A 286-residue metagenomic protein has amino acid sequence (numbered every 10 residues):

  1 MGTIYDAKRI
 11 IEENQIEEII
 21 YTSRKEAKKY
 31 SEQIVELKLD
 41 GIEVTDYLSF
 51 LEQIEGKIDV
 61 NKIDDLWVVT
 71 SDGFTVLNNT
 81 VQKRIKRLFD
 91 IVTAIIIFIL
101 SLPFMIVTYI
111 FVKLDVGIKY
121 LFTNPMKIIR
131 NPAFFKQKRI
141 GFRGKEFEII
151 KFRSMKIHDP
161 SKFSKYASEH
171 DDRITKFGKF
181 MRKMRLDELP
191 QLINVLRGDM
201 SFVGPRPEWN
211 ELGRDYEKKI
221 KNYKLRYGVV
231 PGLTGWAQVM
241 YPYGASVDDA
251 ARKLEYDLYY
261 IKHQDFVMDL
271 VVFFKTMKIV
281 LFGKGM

Functional and structural regions predicted by a protein language model:
M1-I106, I110-I118: N-terminal hydrophobic signal-anchor/signal peptide
T3, D64, L77, V81 (+5 more regions): Residue-level signature of the cytosolic catalytic core of signaling kinases
Y5, S31, N79-Q82, K86-F89 (+5 more regions): Alpha-helical membrane and juxtamembrane elements of multi-pass inner-membrane transport and channel proteins
Y30, G56-K57, D159, L212 (+1 more regions): Short Asp/Glu-rich motifs
L51-E52, K57-D64, T123-N124, I129-R173 (+1 more regions): Short, glycine-rich, amphipathic interfacial segments at transmembrane boundaries or analogous
V81-H158, N194, F266, V271-M286: A hydrophobic, helix-centered structural microdomain
A167-V230, V272-T276, V280: A short, structured surface patch at a secondary-structure boundary
I220-M286: C-terminal terminal-structure detector
